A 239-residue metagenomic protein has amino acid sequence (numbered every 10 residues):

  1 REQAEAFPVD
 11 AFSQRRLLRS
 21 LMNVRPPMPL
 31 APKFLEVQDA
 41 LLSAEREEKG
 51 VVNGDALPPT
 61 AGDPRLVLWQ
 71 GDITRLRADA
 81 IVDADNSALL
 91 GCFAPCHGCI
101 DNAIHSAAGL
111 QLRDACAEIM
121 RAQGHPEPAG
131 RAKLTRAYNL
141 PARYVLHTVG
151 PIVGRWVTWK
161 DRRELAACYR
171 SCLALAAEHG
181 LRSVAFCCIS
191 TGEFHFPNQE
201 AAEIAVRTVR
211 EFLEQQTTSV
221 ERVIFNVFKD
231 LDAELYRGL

Functional and structural regions predicted by a protein language model:
R1-L239: Macrodomain-like recognition of ADP-ribose-binding/processing modules
